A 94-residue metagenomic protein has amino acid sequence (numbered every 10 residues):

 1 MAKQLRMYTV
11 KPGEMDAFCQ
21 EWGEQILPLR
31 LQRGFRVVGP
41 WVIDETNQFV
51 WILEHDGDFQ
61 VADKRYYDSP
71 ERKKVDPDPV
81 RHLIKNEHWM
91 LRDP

Functional and structural regions predicted by a protein language model:
A2-M7, F18, L29-R30, F49-D56: Short, structured motif recognition centered on aromatic/hydrophobic residues
T9-E21: Short, surface-exposed ligand-recognition loops at beta-strand->loop->(often short) alpha-helix junctions that present
Q20-V38, E54-M90: An amphipathic, aromatic/His-enriched active-site/gating alpha helix that lines ligand/cofactor pockets
D44-Q48: Short acidic/glycine-enriched loop/turn segments that link adjacent beta-strands
P94: Catalytic "initiation/cleavage/transfer" segments centered on a nucleophilic residue and adjacent nucleic-acid-engaging
